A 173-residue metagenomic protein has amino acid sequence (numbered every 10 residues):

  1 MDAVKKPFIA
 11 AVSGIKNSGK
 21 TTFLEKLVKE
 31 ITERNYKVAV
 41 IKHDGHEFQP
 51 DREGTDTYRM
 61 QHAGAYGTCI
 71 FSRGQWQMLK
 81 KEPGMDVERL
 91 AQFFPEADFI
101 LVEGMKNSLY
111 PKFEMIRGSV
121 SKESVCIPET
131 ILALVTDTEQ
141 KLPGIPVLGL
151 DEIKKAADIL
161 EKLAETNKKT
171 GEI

Functional and structural regions predicted by a protein language model:
M1-P7: Phosphate-binding P-loop
V12: Hydrophobic anchor at the beta1->P-loop junction of P-loop NTPases
K16: The conserved Walker
K20: Conserved lysine of the Walker
K26-K81: N-terminal phosphate/diphosphate-binding loop that engages ATP/GTP or pyrophosphate donors across diverse enzyme folds
L79-N107: Phosphate-binding/switch loop-helix module in NTP-utilizing enzymes
F99-K168: Phosphate/Mg2+-binding loops and adjacent switch elements in nucleotide/diphosphate-handling enzyme cores
